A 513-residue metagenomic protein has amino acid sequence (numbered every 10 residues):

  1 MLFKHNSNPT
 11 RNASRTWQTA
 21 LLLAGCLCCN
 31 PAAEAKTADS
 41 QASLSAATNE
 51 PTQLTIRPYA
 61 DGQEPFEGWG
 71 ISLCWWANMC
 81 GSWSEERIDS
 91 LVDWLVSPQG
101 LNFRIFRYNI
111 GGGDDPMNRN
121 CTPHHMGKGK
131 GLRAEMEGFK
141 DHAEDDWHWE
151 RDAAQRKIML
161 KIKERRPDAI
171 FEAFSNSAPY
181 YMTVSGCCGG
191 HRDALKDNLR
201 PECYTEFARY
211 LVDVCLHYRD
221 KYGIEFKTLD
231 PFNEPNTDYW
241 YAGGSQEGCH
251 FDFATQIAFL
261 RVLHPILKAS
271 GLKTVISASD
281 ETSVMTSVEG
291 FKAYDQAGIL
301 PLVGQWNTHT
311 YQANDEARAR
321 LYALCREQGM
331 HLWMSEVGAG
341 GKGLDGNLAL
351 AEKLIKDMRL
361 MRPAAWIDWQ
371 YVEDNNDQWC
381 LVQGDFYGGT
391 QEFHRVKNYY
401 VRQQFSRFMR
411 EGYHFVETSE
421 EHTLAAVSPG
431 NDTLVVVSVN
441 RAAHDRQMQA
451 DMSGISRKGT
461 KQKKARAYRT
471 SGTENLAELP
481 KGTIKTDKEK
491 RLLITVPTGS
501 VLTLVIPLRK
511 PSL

Functional and structural regions predicted by a protein language model:
M1-Q41: Bacterial Sec-dependent N-terminal signal peptides
T48-F226, I257, R261: N-terminal catalytic cores of secreted or lumenal carbohydrate-active enzymes
E67-L73, F103-I110, D114, I170-F174 (+6 more regions): Structural recognition of the beta-strand scaffold that forms the well-ordered cores of secreted hydrolase catalytic
E206-D213, H217-E225, P235-G340: Active-site neighborhood of glycoside hydrolase catalytic domains
H331-Q403, E417-E420: Aromatic/acidic polysaccharide-binding cleft in carbohydrate-active enzymes
Q383-T433, K458-K461, T473-L476: Glycan-recognition and catalytic regions of carbohydrate-active enzymes
T418-G459, G499-V505: Carbohydrate-binding surface patches
I484-L513: C-terminal beta-strand-rich structural cap/linker in extracellular carbohydrate-active enzymes
